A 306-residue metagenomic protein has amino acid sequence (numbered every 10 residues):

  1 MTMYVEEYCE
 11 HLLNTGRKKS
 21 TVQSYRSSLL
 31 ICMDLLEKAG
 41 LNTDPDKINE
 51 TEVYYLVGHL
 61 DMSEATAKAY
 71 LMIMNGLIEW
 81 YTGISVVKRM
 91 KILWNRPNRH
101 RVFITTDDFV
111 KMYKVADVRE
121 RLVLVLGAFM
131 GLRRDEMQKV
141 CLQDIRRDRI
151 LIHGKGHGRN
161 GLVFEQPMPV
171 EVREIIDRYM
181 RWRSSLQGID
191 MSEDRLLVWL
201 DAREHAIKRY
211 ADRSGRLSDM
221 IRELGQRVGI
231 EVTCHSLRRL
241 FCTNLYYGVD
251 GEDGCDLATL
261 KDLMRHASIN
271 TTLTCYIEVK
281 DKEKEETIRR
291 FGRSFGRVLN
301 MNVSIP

Functional and structural regions predicted by a protein language model:
E6-H100: N-terminal core-binding DNA-recognition domain of tyrosine recombinases/integrases
A39, Q166, S218-D262: Short, basic (Lys/Arg/His-rich) helix/loop patches that form interaction surfaces in the mid-to-C-terminal regions
T106-R134: Basic, Lys/Arg- and aromatic-enriched nucleic-acid-binding interface segment
G127-R149, A258: Short, charged phosphate-coordinating catalytic segments
K139-R181: Conserved tyrosine-mediated DNA breakage-rejoining catalytic core shared by Y-recombinases
I145-R147, I230, E252-I277, L299-M301: Short, polar N-cap/turn motifs at the start of nucleic acid-interacting alpha helices
V170-I230: Active-site/catalytic core of tyrosine-dependent DNA strand-transfer enzymes
R290-P306: C-terminal secondary-structure termini that scaffold catalytic or DNA-interacting sites
